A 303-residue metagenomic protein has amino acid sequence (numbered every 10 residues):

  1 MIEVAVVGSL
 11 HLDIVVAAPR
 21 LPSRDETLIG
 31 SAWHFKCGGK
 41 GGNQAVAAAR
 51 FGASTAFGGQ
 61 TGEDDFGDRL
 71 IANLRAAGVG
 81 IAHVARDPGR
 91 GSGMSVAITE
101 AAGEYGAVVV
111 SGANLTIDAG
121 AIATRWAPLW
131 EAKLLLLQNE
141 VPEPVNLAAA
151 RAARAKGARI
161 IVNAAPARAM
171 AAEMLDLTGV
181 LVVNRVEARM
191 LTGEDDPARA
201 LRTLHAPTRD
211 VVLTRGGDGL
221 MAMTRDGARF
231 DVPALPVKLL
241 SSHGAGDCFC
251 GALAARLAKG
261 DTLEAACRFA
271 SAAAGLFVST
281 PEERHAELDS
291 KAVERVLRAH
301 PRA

Functional and structural regions predicted by a protein language model:
M1-Q60, D65-V79: Glycine-rich phosphate/adenosyl-contacting loop at the front of the ribokinase-like
M1-V4, A169, P197-A303: Conserved phosphate-binding/catalytic region of the ribokinase-like
D65-A77, A97-T99, G103, A121 (+2 more regions): Active-site-proximal loop->helix
R75-G89: A glycine-rich helix N-cap at a beta->alpha junction
H83-D87, A97-L134, N139: Conserved phosphate-binding/catalytic loop of the ribokinase/pfkB sugar-kinase fold
W126-W130, L175-D176, H205: A short, aliphatic-rich alpha-helical micro-motif
L134-R202, D218-L220: Conserved beta-alpha-beta core of the PfkB/ribokinase-like small-molecule kinase fold
